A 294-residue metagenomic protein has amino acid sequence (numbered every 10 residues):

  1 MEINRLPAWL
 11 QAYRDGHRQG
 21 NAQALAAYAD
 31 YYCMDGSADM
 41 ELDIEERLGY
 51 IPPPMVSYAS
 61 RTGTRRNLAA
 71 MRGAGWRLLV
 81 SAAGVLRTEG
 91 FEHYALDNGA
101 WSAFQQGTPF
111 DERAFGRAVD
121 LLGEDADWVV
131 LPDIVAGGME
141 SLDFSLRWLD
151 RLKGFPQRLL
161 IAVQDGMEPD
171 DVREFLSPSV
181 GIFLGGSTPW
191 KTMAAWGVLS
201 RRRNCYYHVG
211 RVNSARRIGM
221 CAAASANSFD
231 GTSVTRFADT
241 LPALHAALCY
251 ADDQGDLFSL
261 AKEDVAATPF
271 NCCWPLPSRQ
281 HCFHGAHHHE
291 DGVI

Functional and structural regions predicted by a protein language model:
E2-L6, L10, L25, D35-F144 (+5 more regions): Non-catalytic, usually N-terminal nucleic-acid engagement modules in DNA/RNA processing proteins
H17-Q23: Charged, low-complexity interaction regions
A59, G75-G84, F104-Q106, D127-R151 (+3 more regions): Catalytic beta/alpha-barrel core
A74, E124, S177, A223-A224: Structural motif
D97, I161, C221: Conserved, mostly hydrophobic/aromatic
E112-D120, L142-D150, V172, M193-G197 (+1 more regions): Generic structural signal for well-ordered alpha-helices, preferentially at hydrophobic/aromatic core positions
G186-P189, A224-A247: Glycine-rich phosphate-binding active-site loops on the catalytic face of alpha/beta enzymes
N213-S228: Catalytic cores of alpha/beta
